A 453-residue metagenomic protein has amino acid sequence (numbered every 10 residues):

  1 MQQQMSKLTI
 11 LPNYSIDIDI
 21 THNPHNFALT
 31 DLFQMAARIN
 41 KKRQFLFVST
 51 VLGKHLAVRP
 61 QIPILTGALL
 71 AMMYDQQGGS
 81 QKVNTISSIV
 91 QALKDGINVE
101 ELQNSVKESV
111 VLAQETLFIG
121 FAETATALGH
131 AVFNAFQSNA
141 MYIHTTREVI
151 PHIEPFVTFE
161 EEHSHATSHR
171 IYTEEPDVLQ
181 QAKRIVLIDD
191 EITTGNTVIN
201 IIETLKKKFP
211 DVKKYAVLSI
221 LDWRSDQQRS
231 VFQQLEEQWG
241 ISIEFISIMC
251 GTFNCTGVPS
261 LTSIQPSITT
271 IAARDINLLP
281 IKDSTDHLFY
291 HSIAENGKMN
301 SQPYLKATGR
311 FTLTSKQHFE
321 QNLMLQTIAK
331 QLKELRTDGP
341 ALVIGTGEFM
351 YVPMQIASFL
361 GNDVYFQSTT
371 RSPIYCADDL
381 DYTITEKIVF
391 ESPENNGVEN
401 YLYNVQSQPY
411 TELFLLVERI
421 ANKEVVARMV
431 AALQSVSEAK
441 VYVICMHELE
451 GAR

Functional and structural regions predicted by a protein language model:
M1-R453: PRPP-associated nucleotide enzymes
